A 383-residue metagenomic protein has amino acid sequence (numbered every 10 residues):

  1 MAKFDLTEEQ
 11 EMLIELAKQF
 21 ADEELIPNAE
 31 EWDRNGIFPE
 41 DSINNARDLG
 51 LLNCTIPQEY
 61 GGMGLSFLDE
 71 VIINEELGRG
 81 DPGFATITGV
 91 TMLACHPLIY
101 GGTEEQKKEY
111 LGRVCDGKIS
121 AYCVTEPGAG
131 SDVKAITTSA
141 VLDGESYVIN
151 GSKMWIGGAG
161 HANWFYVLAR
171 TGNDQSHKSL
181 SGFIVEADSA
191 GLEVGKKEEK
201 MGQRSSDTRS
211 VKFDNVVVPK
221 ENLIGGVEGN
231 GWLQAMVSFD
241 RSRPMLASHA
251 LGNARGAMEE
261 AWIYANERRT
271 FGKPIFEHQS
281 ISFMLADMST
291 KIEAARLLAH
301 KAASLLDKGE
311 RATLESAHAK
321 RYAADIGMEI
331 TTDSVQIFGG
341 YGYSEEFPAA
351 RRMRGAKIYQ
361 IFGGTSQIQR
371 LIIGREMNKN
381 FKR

Functional and structural regions predicted by a protein language model:
M1-A85, G101-Q106, D116-G117, G130-V133 (+4 more regions): Alpha-helical interface subdomain recognition
E70-V71, T91, K107, W164: Amphipathic alpha-helical segments in well-structured domains
I87-T88, G128-S131, W155-G158, T171-D174 (+1 more regions): Short Gly/Pro-enriched turn/cap motifs at secondary-structure boundaries
M92-G101: Helix-loop "lid/cap" segments that line or gate small-molecule binding pockets
D116-V124: A short, Trp-centered hydrophobic/proline-enriched beta-strand micro-motif
A135-T137, D188-V217: Flexible, small-/acidic-enriched active-site or ligand-binding loops
E145-S146, N150-G195: A short core secondary-structure module
S179, V194-K196, P219-V227: Short, charged, solvent-exposed linker or helix-capping segments at domain edges/interfaces that act as flexible hinges
